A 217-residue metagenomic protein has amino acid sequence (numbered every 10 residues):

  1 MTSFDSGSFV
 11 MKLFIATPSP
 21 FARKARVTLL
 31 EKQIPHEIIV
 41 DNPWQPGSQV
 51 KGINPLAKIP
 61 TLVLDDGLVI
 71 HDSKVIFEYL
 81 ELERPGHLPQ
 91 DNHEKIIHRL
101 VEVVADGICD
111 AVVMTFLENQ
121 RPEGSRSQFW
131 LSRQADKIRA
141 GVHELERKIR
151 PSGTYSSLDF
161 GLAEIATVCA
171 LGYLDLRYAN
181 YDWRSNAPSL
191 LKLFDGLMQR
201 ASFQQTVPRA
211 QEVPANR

Functional and structural regions predicted by a protein language model:
M1-F9, R147, A215-R217: Basic/polar N-terminal segments that are highly enriched at the extreme N-terminus, encompassing both cleavable
T2-F129: GST-like domain detector, emphasizing the conserved glutathione-binding G-site in the N-terminal thioredoxin-like
L62, K74, K137-E146, S202: Aromatic-glycine hotspot motif
F77, E81, R99-E102, V142 (+2 more regions): Non-transmembrane alpha-helical segments in soluble domains of secreted/periplasmic/extracellular proteins
L88-Q90, A111, T154-L158, Q204-R209: Short, hydrophobic secondary-structure boundary micro-motifs
A105-D195: GST-like fold's C-terminal all-alpha helical module
R184-R217: Long hydrophobic alpha-helical segments typical of transmembrane helices together with their membrane-interfacial
